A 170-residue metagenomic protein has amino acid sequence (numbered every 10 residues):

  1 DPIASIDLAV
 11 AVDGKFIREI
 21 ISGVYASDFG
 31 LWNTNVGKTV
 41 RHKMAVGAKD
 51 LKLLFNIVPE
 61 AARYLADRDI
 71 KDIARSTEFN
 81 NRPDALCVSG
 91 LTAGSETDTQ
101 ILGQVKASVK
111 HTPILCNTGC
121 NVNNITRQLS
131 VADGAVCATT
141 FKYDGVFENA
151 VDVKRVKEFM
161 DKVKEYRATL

Functional and structural regions predicted by a protein language model:
D1-D13, D72-R75, V105-A138: Catalytic cores of alpha/beta
D1-D7, V24-V46, G90-V109, N121-R127 (+1 more regions): Active-site-adjacent beta->alpha loops and helix N-cap segments on the catalytic face of soluble alpha/beta enzymes
A4-D84: Conserved anion-binding
I21, F55-I57, G90, C116-T118 (+1 more regions): A cross-domain feature marking catalytic cores of carbohydrate-active enzymes and several ubiquitous metabolic/repair
V40-R41, F55-P59, C120-N121, M160 (+1 more regions): Expand to "…catalyze enediolate/carbanion chemistry for C-C bond making/breaking, isomerization, decarboxylation
V46-A48, A107-T112, E165-A168: Short helix-capping segments at alpha-helix termini
P59-L102, F141-R155: Glycine/Thr-rich beta-alpha phosphate-binding loop at enzyme active sites
V131-L170: C-terminal appended segment following the main domain
